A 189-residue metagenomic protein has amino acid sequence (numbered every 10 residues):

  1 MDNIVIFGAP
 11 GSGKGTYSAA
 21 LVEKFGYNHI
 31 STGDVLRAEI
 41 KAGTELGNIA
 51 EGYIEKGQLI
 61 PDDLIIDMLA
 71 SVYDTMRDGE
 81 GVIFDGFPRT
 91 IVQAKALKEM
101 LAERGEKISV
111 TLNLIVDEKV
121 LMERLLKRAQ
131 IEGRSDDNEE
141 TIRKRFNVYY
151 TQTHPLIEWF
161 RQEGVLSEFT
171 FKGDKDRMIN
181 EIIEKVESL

Functional and structural regions predicted by a protein language model:
M1-L189: Glycine-rich phosphate-binding loop of ATP-dependent small-molecule kinases
